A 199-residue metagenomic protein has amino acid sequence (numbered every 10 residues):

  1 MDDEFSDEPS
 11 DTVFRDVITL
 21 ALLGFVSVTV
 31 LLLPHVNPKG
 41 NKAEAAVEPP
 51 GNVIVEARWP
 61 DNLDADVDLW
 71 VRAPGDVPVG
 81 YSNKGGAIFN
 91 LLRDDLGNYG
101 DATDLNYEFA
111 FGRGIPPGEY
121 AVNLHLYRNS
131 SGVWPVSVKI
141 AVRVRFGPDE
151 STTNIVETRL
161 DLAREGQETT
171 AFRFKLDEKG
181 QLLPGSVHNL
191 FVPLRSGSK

Functional and structural regions predicted by a protein language model:
F5-V13, V26-K199: Intrinsic-disorder/low-complexity signal
D16-G24: Hydrophobic H-region at the start of alpha-helical membrane spans
